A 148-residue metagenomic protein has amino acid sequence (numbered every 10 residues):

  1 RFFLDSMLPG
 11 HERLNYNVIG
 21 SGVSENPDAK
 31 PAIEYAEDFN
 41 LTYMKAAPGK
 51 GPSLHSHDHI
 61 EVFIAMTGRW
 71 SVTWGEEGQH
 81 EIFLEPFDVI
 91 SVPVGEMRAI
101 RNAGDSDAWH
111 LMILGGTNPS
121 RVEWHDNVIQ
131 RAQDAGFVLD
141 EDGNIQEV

Functional and structural regions predicted by a protein language model:
R1-D38, D140-V148: A short, N-terminal "cap"/entry segment at the start of jelly-roll beta-barrel domains of the cupin/DSBH fold
D5-M7, P48, A132-F137: Non-heme Fe(II) oxygenase catalytic core, chiefly the N-lobe of the double-stranded beta-helix
G20-K30, N40-H57: Conserved short histidine dyad/triad with adjacent acidic residue
A29-Y35, P52-H57, W74, E81-F83 (+1 more regions): Short histidine-centered beta-strand/loop micro-motifs that create catalytic or ligand/metal-coordination sites
T42-M44, F63, L111: Conserved hydrophobic/aromatic positions in well-ordered beta-strands
A46-G49, L84-D105, I113-G115: Conserved metal-binding segment of the jelly-roll/cupin
S56, I60-P86, E96: A short beta-strand-loop-beta hairpin characteristic of the jelly-roll/cupin
A99-V148: Double-stranded beta-helix
